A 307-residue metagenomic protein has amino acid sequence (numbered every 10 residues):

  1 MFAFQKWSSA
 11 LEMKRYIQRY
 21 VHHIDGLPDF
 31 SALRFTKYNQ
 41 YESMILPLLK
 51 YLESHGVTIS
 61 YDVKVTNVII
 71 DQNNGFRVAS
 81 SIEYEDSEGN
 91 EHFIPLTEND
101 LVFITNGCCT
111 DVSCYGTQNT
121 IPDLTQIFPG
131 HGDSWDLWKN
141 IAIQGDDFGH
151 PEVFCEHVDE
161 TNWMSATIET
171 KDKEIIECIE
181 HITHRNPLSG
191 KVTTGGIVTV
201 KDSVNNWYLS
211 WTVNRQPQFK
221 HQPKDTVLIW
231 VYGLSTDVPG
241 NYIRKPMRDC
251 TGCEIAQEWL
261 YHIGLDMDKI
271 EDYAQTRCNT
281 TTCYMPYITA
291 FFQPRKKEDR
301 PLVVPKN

Functional and structural regions predicted by a protein language model:
M1-G89, I94-E98, E298: Active-site/ligand-binding neighborhood in enzyme catalytic cores
F2, Q18-T36, N99-N307: C-terminal segments that line or cap access tunnels to active or ligand-binding sites in enzymes and enzyme-associated
